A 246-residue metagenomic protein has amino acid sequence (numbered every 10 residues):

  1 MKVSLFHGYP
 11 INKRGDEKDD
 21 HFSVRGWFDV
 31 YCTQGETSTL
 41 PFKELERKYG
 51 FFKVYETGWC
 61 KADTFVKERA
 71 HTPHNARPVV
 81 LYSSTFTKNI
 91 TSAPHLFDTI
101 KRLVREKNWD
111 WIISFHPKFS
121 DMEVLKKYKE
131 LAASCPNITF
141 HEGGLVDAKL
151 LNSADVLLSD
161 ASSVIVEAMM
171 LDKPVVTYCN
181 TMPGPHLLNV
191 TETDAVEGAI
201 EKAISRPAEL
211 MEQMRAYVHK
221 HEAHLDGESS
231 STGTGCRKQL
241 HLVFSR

Functional and structural regions predicted by a protein language model:
M1-K67: Active-site and donor-binding regions of nucleotide-sugar-utilizing enzymes
M1-S4, G144-L187: A donor-sugar binding/catalytic signature common to diverse glycosyltransferases and related nucleotide-sugar
K18, N152, S159, V166-E167 (+4 more regions): Catalytic cores of nucleotide-enabled group-transfer and carboxylate-activating enzymes in metabolic and assembly-line
V24, P73, K149-L151: Structural alpha-helical scaffold elements that stabilize or flank donor/cofactor-binding regions in carbohydrate
V54-Y128, V190, L225, S231: Conserved catalytic-core segment of nucleotide-activated headgroup transferases in glycan assembly
L125-G143: Nucleotide-activated donor-binding/catalytic signature segment of Leloir-type glycosyltransferases, i.e., the conserved
P183-K202: Change "using UDP/GDP/dTDP sugars" to "using nucleotide sugars
G198, I204-R246: C-terminal amphipathic helix plus adjacent low-complexity, charged tail appended to glycosyltransferase catalytic
